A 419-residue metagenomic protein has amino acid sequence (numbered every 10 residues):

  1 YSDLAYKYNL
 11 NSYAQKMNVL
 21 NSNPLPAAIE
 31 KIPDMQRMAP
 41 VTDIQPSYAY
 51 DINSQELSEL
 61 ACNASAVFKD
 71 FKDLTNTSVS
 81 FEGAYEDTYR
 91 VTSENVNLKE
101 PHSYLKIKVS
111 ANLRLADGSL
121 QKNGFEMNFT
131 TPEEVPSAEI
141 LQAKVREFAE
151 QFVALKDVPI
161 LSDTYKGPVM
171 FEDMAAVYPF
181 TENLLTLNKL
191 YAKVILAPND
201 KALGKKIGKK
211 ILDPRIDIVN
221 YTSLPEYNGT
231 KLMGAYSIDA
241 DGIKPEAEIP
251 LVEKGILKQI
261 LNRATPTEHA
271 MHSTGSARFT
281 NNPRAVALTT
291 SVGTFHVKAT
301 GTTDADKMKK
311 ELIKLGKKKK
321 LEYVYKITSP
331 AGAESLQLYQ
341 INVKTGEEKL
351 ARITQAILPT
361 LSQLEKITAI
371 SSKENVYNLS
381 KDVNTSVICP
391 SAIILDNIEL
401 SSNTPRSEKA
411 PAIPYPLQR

Functional and structural regions predicted by a protein language model:
Y1-N228, M233-I238, E253-K254, I357 (+3 more regions): Active-site bordering "gate/hinge" segments that shape substrate access to catalytic or cofactor-binding pockets
A202-R419: Dual-mode signal for accessory low-complexity, basic/Gly-rich regions
